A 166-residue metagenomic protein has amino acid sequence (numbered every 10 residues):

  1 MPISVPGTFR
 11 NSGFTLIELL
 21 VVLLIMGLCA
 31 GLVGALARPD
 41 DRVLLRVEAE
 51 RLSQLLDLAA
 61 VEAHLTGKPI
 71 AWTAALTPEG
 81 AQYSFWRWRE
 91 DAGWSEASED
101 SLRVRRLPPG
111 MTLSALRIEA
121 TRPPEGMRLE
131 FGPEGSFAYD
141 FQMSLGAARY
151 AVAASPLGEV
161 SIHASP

Functional and structural regions predicted by a protein language model:
M1-F9, L20, L28-Q54, V61 (+3 more regions): N-terminal helix-rich module
S12-L24: N-terminal signal-anchor/signal peptide hydrophobic helix marking the start of the first transmembrane segment
